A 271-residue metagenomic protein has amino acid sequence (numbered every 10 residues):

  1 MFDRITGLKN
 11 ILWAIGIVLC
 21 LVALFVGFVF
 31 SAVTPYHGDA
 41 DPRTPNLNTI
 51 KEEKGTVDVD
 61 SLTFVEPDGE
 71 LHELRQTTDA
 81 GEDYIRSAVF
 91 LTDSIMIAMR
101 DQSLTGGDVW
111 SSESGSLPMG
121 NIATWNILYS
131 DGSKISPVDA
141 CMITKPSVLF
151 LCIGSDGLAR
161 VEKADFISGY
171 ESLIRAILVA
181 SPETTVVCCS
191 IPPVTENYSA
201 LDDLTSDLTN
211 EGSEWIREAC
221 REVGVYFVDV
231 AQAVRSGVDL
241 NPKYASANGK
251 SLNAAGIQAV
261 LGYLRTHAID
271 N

Functional and structural regions predicted by a protein language model:
M1-L91, M96-D101: N-terminal secretory targeting modules
T78-S168: Conserved SGNH/GDSL esterase-like catalytic core that processes O-acyl groups on lipids and polysaccharides
V89-L91, V187, Y226-V228: Hydrophobic/aromatic beta-strand patches that form the interior of the parallel beta-sheet core in alpha/beta enzyme
C152, C189-S190: Alpha/beta-hydrolase-fold catalytic nucleophile elbow
K163-L173, S206-G212: Charged helix-capping and loop-helix junction motifs
S181-T185: A short helix->loop->beta-strand "cap" motif at the edges of active sites that frequently abuts
V194-N271: Catalytic His-Asp segment of secreted/periplasmic serine-dependent ester chemistry enzymes
